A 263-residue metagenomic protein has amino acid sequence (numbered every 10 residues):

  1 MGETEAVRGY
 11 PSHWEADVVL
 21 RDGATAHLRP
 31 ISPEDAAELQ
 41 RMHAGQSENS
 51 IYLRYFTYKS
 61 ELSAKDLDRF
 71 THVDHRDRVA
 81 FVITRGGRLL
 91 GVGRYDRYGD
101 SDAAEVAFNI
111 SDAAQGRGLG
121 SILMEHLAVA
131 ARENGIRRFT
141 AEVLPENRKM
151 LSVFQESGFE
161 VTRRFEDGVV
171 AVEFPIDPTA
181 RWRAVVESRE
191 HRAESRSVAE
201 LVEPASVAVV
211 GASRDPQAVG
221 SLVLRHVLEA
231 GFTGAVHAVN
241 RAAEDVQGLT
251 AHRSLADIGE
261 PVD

Functional and structural regions predicted by a protein language model:
M1-A199: Long, contiguous binding/interaction regions
R181-D263: Catalytic-core regions of core metabolic enzymes, especially those transforming organic acids/acyl-group intermediates
